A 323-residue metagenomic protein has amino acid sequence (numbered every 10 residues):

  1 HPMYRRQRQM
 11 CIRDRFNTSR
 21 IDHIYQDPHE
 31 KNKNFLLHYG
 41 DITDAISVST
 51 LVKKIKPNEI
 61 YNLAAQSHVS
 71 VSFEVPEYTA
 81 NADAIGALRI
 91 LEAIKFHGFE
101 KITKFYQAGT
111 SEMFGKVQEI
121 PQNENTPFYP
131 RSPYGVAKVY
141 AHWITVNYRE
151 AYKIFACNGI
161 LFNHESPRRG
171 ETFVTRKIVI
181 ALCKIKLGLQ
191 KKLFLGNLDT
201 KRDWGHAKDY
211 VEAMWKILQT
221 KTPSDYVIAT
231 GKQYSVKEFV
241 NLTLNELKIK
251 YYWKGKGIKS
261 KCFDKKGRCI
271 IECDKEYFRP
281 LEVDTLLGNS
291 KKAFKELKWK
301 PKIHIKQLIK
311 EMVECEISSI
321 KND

Functional and structural regions predicted by a protein language model:
H1, R131-G135, R202: Catalytic tyrosine of NAD(P)H-dependent dehydrogenase/reductases that use a Tyr as the general acid/base
H1-R8, I12: Single conserved hydrophobic/aromatic residue that forms the stacking wall/gate of nucleotide- or nucleobase-binding
R8, N34-L36, A156: Short, conserved active-site loop motifs that form the nucleotide-linked donor/cofactor pocket
K33-F35, Y39-A82: NAD(P)H-binding glycine-rich loop region in Rossmannoid oxidoreductase-like domains and their noncatalytic homologs
L36, G40-T43, R169-D323: C-terminal substrate-binding subdomain of Rossmann-fold SDR/epimerase-dehydratase oxidoreductases
N62, K104-G109, M113, C157-N163 (+3 more regions): Structural signature of the Rossmann-like NAD(P)-dependent dehydrogenase/reductase core
E74-E92, F96-N158, E165-E171: Catalytic helix-loop patch of NAD(P)-dependent Rossmann-fold dehydrogenases
